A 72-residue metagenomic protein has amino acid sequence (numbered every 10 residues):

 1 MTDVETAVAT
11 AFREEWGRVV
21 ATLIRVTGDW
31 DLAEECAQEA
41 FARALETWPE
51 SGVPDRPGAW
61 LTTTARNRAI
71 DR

Functional and structural regions predicted by a protein language model:
M1-A21, D31-E34: A short, charge-rich alpha-helical start-of-domain segment used by transcription regulators
V19, L23, A33-A44, T64: Short, small-hydrophobic-rich alpha-helical interface motif
W30, T47-W48: Short helix/strand-capping hinge loops at secondary-structure junctions that flank key functional elements
F41-L45, D55-R72: Σ70-family region 2.3-2.4 aromatic/basic alpha-helix that recognizes the −10 promoter and nucleates DNA melting
S51-V53: Short alpha-helix-to-loop micro-motif enriched in aromatics/charged/Gly
